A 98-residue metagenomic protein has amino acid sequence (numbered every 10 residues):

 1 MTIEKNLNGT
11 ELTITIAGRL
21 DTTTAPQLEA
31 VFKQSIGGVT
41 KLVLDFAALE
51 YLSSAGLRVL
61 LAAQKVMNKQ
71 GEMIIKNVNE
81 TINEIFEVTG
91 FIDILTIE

Functional and structural regions predicted by a protein language model:
T2-I3, Q34: Short leucine-rich amphipathic alpha-helices used at interfaces
I3-L28: STAS-typified acidic loop motif
T22-I94: Amphipathic alpha-helical interaction surfaces in cytosolic regulatory modules
T96-E98: Short acidic-hydrophobic, aromatic-tinged amphipathic segments that line or gate anion-handling sites
